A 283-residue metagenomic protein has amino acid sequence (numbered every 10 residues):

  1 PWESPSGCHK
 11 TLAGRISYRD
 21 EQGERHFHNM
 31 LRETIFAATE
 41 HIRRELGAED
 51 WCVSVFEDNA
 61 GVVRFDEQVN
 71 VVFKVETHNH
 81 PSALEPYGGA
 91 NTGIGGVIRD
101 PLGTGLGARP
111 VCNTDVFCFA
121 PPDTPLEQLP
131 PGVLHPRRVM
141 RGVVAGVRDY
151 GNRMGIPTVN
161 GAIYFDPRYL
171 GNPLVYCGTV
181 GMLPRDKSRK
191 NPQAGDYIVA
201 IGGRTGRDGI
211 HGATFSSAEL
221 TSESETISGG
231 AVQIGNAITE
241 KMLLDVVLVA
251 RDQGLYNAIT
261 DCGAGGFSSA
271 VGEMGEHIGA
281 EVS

Functional and structural regions predicted by a protein language model:
P1-S283: Glycine/proline-enriched, intrinsically flexible loops and inter-domain linkers
